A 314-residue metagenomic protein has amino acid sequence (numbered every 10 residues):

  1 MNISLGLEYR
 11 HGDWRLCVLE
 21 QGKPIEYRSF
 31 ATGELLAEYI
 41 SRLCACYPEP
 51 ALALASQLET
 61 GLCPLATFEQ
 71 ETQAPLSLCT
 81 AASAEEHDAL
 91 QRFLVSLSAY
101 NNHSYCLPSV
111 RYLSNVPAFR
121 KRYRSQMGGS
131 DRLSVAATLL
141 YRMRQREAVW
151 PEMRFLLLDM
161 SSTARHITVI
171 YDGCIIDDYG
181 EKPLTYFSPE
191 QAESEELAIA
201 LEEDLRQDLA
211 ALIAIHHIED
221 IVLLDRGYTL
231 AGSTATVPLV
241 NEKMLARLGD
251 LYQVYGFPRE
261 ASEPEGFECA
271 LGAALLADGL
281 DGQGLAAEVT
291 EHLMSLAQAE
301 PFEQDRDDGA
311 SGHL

Functional and structural regions predicted by a protein language model:
M1-E69, A99-N102: N-terminal glycine/serine-rich phosphate-binding loop of ATP-dependent small-molecule kinases, especially carbohydrate
M1-Y27, E152-G180: Gly/Thr-rich phosphate-binding beta-strand-loop-beta motif of the actin/hexokinase/Hsp70
L7, L54, S104-S109, G129 (+2 more regions): General beta-strand structural signal in soluble alpha/beta enzymes
P48-R124: Short beta-strand-loop/turn "lid" adjacent to the catalytic site in phosphate-handling enzymes
K121-P151, D172-E203: Glycine-rich phosphate-binding loop plus the immediately following alpha-helix
L201-I218, L276: Phosphate/ATP-binding catalytic cores across multiple sugar-kinase/actin-like superfamilies, primarily ASKHA
I218-M244: Glycine-rich phosphate-binding loops at beta-strand->alpha-helix junctions
A235, L239, L251-L314: Glycine-rich phosphate-binding/hydrolytic loop that grips phosphoryl groups
